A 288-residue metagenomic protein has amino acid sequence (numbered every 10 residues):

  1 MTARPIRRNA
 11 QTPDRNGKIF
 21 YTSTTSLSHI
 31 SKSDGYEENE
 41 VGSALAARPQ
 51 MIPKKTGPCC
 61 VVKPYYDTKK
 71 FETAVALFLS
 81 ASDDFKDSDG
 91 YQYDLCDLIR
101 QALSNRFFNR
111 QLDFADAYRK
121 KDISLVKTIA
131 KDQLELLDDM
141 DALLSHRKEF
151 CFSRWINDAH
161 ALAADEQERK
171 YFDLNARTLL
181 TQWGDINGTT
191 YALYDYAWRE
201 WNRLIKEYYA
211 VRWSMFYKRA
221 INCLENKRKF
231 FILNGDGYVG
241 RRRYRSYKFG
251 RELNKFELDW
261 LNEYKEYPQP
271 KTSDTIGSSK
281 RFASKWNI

Functional and structural regions predicted by a protein language model:
M1-I288: Substrate-binding groove of N-acetylhexosamine-processing glycoside hydrolases
